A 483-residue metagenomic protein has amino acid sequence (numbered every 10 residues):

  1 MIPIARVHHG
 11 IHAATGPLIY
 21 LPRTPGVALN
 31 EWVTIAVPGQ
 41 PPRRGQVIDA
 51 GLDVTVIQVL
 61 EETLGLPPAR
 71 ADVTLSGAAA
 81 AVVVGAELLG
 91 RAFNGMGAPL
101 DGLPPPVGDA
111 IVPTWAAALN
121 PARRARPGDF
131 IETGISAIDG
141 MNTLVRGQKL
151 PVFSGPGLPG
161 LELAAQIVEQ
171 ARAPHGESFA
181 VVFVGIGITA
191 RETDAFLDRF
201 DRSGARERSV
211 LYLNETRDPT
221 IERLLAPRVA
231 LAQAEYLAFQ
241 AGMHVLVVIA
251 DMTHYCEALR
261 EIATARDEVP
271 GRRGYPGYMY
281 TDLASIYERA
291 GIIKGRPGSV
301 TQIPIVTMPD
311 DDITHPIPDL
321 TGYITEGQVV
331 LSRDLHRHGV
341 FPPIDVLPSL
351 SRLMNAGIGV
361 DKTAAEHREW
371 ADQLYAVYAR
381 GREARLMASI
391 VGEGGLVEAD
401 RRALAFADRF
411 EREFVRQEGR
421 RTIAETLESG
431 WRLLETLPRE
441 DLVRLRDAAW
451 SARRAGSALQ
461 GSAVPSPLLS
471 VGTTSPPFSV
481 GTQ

Functional and structural regions predicted by a protein language model:
M1-R91, M96-L100, P465: N-terminal accessory targeting/assembly segments
L29, P68, D101-L103, F153 (+2 more regions): Short helix/loop capping segments that flank catalytic or ligand/cofactor-binding pockets
P41-G45, A80-V84, A98-P105, A122-G128 (+5 more regions): Active-site phosphate-binding and catalytic loops of NTP-dependent enzymes
P42-R43, D53-T55, L64-G65, A80-V82 (+6 more regions): Short beta-strands and strand-coil junctions in structured, solvent-facing domains, enriched
A71-V73, A80, E87, L100-K149 (+3 more regions): P-loop NTPase nucleotide-binding/switch module
G140-P467, V471: P-loop NTPase catalytic core
S466, P476-P477: Intrinsically disordered, low-complexity segments enriched in serine/threonine/proline/glycine and often basic
